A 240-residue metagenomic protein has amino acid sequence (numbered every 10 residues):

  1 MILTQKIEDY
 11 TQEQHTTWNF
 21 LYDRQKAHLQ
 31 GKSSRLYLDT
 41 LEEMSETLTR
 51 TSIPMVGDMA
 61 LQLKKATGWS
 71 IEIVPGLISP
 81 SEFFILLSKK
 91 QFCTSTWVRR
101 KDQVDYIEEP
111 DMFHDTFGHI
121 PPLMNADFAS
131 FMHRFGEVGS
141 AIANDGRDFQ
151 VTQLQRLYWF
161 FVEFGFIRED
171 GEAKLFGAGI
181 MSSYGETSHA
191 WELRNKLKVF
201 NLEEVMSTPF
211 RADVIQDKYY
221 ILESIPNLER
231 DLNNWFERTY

Functional and structural regions predicted by a protein language model:
M1-L123, A129, G185, V205-S207 (+1 more regions): The feature captures two recurrent sequence modes
D102-N227: A contiguous, surface-oriented mixed alpha/beta subdomain in the mid-to-C-terminal portion of proteins that forms
